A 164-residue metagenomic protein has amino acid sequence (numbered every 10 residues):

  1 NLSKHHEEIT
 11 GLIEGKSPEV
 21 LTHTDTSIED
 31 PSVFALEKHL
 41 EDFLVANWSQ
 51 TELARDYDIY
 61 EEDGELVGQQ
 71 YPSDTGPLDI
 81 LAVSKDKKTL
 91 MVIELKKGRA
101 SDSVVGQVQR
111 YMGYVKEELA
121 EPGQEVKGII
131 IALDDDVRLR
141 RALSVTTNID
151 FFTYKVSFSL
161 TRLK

Functional and structural regions predicted by a protein language model:
N1-K164: Charged, terminal alpha-helix-loop-beta segments that serve as non-catalytic nucleic-acid engagement and/or assembly
